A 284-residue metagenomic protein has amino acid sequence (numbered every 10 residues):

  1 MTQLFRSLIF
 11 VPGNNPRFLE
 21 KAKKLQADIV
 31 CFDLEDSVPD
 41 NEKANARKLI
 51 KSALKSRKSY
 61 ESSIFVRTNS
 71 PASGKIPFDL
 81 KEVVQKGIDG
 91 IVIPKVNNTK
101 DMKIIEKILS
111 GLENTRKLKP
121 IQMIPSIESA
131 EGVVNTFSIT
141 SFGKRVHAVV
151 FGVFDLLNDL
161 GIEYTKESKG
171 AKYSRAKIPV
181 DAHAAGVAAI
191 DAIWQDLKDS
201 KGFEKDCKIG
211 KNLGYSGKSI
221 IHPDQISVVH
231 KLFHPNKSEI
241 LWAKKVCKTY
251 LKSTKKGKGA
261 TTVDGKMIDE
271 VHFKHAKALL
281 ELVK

Functional and structural regions predicted by a protein language model:
M1-K284: Expand to "…catalyze enediolate/carbanion chemistry for C-C bond making/breaking, isomerization, decarboxylation
